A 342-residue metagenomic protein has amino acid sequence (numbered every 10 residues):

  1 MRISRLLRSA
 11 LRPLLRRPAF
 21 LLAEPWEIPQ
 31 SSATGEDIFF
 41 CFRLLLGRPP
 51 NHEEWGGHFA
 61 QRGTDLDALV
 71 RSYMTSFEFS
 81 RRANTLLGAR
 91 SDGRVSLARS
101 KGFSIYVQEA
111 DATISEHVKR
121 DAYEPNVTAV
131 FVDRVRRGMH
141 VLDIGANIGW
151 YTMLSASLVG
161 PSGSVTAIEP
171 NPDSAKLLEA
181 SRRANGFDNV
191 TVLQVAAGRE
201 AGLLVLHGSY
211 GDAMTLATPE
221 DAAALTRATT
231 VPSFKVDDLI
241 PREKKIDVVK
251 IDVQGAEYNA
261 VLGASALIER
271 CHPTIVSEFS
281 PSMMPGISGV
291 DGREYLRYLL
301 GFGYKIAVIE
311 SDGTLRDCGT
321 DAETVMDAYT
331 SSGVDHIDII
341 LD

Functional and structural regions predicted by a protein language model:
M1, L66-L69: Short amphipathic alpha-helical segments with coiled-coil-like heptad repeat character
M1-S9: Compositionally biased, charge-rich terminal segments
R8-S9, P13-W26, S31-D37, A60-D67 (+1 more regions): Phosphate/nucleotide-binding beta-alpha loop and adjacent structural elements of enzyme active sites
A33, R48-P50: Helix-boundary capping/turn motifs
C41-L45, L69, Y73: Short alpha-helical scaffolding segments that buttress acidic/His motifs in well-ordered protein cores
